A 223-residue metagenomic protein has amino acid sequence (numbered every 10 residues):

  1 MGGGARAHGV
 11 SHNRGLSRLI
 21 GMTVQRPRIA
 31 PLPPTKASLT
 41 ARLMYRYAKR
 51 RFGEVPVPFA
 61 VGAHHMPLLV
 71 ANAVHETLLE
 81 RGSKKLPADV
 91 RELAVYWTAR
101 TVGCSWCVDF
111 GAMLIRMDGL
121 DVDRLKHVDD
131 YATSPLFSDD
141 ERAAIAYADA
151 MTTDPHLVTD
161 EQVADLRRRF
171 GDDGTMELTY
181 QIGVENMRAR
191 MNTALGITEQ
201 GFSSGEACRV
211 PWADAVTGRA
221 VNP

Functional and structural regions predicted by a protein language model:
G2-V10: Extreme N-terminal basic, low-complexity initiation segments that serve as generic localization/processing leaders
N13-L86, A207-P223: Mobile cap/lid helix-loop segments that border enzyme active or cofactor-binding sites and regulate substrate access
G62, N72, E76, L93-T98 (+3 more regions): Short alpha-helical scaffolding segments that buttress acidic/His motifs in well-ordered protein cores
L69, V108-H127: Iron-sulfur (Fe-S) cluster-binding segments and ferredoxin-like electron-carrier domains, especially [2Fe-2S]
R91-L114, E185: Short, thiol/selenol-centered motifs that function as redox-active sites or metal-ligating centers
V128-D139: Acidic/His metal-coordination segments adjacent to aromatic residues that form catalytic metal sites in metalloenzymes
D140-Q181: Acidic/histidine-rich alpha-helical segments that form the ligand environment of transition-metal centers
D172-R219: Preference for long, well-ordered alpha-helical segments
